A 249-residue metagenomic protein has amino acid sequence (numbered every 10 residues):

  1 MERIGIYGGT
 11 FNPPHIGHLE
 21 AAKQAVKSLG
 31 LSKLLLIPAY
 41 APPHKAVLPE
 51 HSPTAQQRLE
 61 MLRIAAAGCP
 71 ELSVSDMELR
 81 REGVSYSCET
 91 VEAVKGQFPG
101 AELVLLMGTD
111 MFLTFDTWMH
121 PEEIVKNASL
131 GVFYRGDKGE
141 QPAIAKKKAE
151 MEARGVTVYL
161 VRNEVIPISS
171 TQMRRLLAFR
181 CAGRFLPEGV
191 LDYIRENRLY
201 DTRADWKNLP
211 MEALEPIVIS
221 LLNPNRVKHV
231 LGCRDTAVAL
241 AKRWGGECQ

Functional and structural regions predicted by a protein language model:
M1-L209: Nucleotidyltransferase catalytic core that binds NTPs
Y200-Q249: Acidic/His-rich, divalent-metal-binding segments that scaffold phosphate/diphosphate chemistry
